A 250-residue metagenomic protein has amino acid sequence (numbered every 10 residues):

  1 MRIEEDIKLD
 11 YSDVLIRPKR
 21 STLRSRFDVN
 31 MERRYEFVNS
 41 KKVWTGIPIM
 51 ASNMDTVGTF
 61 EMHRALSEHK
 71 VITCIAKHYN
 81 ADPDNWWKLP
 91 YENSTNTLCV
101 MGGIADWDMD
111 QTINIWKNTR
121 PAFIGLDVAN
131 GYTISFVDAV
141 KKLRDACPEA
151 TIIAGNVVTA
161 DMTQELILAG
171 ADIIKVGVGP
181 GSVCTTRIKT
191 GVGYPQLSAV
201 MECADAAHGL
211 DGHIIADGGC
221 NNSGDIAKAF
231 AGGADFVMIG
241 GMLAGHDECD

Functional and structural regions predicted by a protein language model:
M1-H213, G241-H246: Active-site entrance/lid segments in N-terminal catalytic domains of soluble metabolic enzymes
L210-L243: Repeat-solenoid scaffold signature
E248-D250: Short, intrinsically disordered, charge-balanced linker/junction segments flanking boundaries in proteins
